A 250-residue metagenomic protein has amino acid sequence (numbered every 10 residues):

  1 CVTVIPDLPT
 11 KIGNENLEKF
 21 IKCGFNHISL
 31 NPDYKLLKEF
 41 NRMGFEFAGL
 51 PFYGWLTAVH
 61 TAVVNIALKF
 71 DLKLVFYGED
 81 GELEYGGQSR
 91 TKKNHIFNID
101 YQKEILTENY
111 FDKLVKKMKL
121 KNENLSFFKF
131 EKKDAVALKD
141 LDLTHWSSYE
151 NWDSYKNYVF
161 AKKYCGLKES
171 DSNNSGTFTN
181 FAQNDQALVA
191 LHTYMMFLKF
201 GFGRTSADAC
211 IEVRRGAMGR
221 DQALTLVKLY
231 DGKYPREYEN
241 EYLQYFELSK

Functional and structural regions predicted by a protein language model:
V2-K250: Nucleotide-activated chemistry modules centered on ATP-dependent adenylation/adenylyltransferase
